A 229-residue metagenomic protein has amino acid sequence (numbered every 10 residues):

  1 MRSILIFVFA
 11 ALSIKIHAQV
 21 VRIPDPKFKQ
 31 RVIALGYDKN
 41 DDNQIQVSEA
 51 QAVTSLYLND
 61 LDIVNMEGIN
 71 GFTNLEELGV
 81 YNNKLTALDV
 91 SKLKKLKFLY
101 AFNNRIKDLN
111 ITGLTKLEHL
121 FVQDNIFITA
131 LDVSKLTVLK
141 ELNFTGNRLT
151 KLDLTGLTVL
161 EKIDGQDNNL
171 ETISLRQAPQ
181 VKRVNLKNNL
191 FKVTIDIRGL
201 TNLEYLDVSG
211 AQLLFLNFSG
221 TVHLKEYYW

Functional and structural regions predicted by a protein language model:
M1-V20: Bacterial Sec-dependent N-terminal signal peptides
I14-G79, K94, T115, T137 (+4 more regions): N-terminal capping/linker segments that flank leucine-rich repeat
V53, L75, L85, L96 (+12 more regions): Conserved hydrophobic position(s) of the canonical leucine-rich repeat
T54-L58, L78-V80, K97-A101, E118-V122 (+6 more regions): Conserved hydrophobic beta-strand positions in leucine-rich repeat
L61, N83, N104, N125-I126 (+4 more regions): Consensus "Asn ladder" position of solenoid repeat domains
V64-I69, L88, L109, A130-L131 (+5 more regions): Canonical leucine-rich repeat
I69, E77-L85, S91-R105, G113 (+1 more regions): Right-handed parallel beta-helix
R183-L190, R198, E204-G210, L214 (+1 more regions): Eukaryotic tandem repeat interaction scaffolds
